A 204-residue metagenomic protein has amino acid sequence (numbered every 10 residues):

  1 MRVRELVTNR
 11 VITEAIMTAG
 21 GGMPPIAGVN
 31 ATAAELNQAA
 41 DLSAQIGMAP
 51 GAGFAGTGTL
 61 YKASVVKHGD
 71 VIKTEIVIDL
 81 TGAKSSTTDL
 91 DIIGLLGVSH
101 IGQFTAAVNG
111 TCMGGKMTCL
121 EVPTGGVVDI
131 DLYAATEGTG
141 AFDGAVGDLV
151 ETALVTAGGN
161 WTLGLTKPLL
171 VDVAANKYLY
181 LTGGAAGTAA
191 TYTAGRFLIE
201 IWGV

Functional and structural regions predicted by a protein language model:
R2-K62: Fibrous stalk/shaft segments of extracellular and virion attachment machinery
P50-G94: Extracellular receptor-binding modules and their adjoining Ser/Thr/Gly/Asp/Asn-rich linkers
D70-T74, T111-M113, G126-V128, A175-K177 (+1 more regions): Residues at beta-strand starts and edge strands
L95-A134, L198-W202: Beta-rich globular "head" domains
I101-F104, T166-L170: Beta-strand-rich interaction surfaces with strong enrichment in secreted/lumenal proteins
T124-K167: Terminal beta-strand-rich extracellular "head" domains that mediate receptor/glycan or other ligand binding
L169-A190: Noncatalytic modules at the cell exterior or secretory-pathway interfaces, chiefly beta-strand-rich lectin/adhesion
G184-V204: C-terminal interaction-tip segments
